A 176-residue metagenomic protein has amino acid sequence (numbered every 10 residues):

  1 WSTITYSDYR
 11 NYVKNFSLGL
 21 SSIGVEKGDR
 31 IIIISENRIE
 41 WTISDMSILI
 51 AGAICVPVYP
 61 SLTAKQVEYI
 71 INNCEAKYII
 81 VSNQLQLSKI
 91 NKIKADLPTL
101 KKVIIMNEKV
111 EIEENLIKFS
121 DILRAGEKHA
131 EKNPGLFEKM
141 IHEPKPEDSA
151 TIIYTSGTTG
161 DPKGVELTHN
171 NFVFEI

Functional and structural regions predicted by a protein language model:
W1-M46, T63-E68, K118-R124, L167-H169: Conserved AMP-binding/adenylate-forming core of the ANL superfamily
I23, I50, I54-A125: Structural core segment of the AMP-binding/adenylate-forming
D29, K101, K163-V165: Extracytoplasmic/periplasmic beta-strand context in beta-sandwich domains, especially the cupredoxin/COX2 CuA-binding
I31, G52, T158: Conserved G/P- and acidic residue-centered "switch" motifs that form tight phosphate/ATP-binding loops in soluble
S35, I153-S156: Active-site beta-alpha turn of Rossmann-fold NAD(P)-dependent dehydrogenases/reductases
I54, I71-N83, A150-I153, D161-I176: AMP-binding/adenylate-forming
E127-Y154, D161: Conserved pre-ATP/AMP-binding loop-to-beta segment of ANL
